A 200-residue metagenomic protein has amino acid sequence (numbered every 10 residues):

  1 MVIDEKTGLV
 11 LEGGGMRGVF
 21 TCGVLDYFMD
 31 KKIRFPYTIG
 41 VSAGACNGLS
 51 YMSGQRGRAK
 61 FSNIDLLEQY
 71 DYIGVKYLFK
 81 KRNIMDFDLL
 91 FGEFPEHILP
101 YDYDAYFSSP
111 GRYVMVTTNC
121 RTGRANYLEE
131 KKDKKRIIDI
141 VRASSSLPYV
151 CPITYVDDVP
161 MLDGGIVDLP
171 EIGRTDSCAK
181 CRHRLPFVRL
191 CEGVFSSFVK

Functional and structural regions predicted by a protein language model:
M1-V41, L49-K200: Patatin-like phospholipase
